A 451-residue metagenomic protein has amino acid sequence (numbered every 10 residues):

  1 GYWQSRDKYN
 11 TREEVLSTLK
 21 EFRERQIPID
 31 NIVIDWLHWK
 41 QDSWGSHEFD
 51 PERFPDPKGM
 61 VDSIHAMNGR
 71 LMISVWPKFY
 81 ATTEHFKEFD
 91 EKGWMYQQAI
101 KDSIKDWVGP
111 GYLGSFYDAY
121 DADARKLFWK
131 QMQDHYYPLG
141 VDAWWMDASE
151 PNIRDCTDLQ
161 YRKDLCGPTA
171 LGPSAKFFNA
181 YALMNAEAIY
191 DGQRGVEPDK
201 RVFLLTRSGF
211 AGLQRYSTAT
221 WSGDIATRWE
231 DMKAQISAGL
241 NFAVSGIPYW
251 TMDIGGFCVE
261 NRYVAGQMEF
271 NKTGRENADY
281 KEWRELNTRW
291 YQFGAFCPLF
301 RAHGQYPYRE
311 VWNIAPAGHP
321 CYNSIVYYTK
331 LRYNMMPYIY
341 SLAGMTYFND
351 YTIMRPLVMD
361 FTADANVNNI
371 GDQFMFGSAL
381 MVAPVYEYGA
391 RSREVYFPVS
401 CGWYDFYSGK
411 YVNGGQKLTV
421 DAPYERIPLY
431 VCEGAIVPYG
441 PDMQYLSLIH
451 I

Functional and structural regions predicted by a protein language model:
G1-E433, G440-D442, L446: Catalytic-domain carbohydrate-binding cleft regions of carbohydrate-active enzymes
I449-I451: Conserved small/polar residues in nucleotide/adenosyl-binding loops
